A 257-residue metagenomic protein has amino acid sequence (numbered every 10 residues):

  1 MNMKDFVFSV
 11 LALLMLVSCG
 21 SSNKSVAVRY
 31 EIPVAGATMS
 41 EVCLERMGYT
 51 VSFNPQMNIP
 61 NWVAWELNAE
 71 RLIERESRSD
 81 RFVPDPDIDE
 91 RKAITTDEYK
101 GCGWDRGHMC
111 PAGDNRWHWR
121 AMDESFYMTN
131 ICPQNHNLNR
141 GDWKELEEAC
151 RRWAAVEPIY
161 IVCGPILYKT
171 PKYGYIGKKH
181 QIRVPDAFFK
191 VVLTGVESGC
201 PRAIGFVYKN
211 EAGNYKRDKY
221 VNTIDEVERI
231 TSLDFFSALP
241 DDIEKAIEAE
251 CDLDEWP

Functional and structural regions predicted by a protein language model:
K4-A12: Sec-dependent signal peptide recognition, specifically the positively charged N-region followed immediately by
L11-A12, S21-S22, S232: Intrinsically disordered, low-complexity serine/threonine-rich segments
V17-S18: C-terminal motif of bacterial Sec signal peptides marking the signal peptidase cleavage site
S22-P60, C251: N-terminal module-boundary/linker segments of secreted carbohydrate-active enzymes
L44-R106: Short, His- and charge-rich active-site/binding loops that engage polyanionic ligands
I88-P257: Domain-level detector of nuclease and nuclease-like folds in predominantly extracellular/periplasmic contexts
